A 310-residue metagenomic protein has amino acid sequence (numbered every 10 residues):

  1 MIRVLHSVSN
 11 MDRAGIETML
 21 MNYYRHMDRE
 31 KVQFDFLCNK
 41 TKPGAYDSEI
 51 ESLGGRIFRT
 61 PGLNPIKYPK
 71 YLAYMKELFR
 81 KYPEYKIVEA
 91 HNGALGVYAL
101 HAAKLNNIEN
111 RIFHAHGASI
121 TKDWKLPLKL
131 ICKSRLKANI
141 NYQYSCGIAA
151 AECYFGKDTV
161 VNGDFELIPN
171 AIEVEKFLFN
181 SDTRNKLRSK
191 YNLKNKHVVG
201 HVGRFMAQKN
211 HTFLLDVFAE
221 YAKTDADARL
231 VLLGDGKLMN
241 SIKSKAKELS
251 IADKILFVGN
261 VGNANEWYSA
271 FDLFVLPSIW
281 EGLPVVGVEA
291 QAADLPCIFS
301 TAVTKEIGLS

Functional and structural regions predicted by a protein language model:
I2, H6-K70, D164, K237-L238: N-terminal strand-loop element at the rim of the active site of nucleotide-sugar-dependent glycosyltransferases
A14-N22, H197, H201-E220, K237-K243: A conserved mid-protein helix/loop that constitutes part of the nucleotide-sugar donor-binding site
M75, L178-N192: A short helix/loop element that forms part of the nucleotide-sugar donor recognition site in Leloir-type
A90-G96, A115: Short His-centered aromatic/hydrophobic patch
I140-F179: A short, active-site helix/loop in glycosyltransferases that binds the activated sugar's phosphate group
K243-G259: Nucleotide-activated donor-binding/catalytic signature segment of Leloir-type glycosyltransferases, i.e., the conserved
N260, I279: Aromatic "clamp/platform" in nucleotide-sugar-dependent glycosyltransferases that forms part of the donor/acceptor
